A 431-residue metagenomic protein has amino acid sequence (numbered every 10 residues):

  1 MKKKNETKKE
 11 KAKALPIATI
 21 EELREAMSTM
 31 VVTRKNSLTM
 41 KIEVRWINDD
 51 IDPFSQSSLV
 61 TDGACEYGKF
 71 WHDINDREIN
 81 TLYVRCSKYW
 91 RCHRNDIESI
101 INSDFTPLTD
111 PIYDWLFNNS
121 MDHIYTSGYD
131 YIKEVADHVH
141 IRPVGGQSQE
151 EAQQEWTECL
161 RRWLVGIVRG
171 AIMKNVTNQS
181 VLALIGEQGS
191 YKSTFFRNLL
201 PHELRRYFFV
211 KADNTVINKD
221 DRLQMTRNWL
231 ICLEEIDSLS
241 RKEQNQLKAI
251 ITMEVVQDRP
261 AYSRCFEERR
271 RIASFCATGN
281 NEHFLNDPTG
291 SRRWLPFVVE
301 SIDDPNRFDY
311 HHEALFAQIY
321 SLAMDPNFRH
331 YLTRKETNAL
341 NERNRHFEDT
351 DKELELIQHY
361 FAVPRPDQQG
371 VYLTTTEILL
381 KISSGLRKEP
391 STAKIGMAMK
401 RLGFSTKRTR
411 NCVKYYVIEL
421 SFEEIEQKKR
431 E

Functional and structural regions predicted by a protein language model:
M1-S127, E134, Q154, L386-R387 (+1 more regions): N-terminal nucleic-acid engagement/recognition segments and initiation subdomains in replication, restriction
D104-T226: P-loop NTPase catalytic core of nucleic-acid-dependent motor ATPases
D221-M225, P260-T278: AAA+/SF3 P-loop NTPase mechanochemical coupling elements
W229-T252, L285-G290: Conserved AAA+/SF3 P-loop NTPase catalytic/coupling segment centered on the Walker-B
N245-E267: Conserved catalytic/switch belt of AAA+ P-loop NTPases
L285-D304: A short helix-turn-beta junction within AAA+ P-loop NTPase domains corresponding to the substrate/partner-engaging
F308-N344: Long, low-complexity, charged/polar intrinsically disordered regions in eukaryotic proteins
Y331-E431: DNA transaction DNA-binding modules
